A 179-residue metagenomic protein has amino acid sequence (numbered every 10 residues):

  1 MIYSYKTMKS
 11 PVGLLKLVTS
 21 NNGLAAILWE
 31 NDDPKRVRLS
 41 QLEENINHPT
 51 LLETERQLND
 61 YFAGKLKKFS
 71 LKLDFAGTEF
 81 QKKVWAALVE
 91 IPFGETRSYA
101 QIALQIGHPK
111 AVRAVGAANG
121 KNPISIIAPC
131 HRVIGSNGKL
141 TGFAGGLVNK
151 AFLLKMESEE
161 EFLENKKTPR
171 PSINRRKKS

Functional and structural regions predicted by a protein language model:
M1-K110, M156-S179: Basic nucleic-acid-binding alpha-helical/helix-turn surface characteristic of O6-alkylguanine DNA
K110-F152: Short glycine/serine-rich loop segments
